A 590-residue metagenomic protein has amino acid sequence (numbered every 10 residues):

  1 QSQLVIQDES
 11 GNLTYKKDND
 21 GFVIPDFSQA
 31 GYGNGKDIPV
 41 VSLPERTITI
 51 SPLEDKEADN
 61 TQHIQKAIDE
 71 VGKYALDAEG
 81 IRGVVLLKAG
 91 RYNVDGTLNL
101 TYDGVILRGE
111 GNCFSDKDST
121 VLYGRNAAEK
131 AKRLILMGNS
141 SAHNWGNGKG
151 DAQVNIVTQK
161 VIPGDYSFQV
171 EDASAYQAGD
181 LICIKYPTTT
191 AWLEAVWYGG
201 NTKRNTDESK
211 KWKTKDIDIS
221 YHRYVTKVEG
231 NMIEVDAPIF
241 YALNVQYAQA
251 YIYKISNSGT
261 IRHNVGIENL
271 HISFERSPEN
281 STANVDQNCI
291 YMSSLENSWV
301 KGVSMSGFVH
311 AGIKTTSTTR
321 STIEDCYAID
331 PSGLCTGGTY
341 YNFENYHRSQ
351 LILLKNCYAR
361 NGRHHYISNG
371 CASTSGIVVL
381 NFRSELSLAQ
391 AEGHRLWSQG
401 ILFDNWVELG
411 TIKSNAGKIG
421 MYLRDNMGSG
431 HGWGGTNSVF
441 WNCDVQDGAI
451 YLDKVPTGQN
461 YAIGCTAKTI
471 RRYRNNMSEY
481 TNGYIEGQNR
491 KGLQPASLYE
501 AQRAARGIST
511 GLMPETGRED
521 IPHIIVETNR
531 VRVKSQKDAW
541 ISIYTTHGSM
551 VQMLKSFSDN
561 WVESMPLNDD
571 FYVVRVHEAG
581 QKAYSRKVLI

Functional and structural regions predicted by a protein language model:
Q1-K88, N93-N269, S273-P278, Y461-G511: Extracellular "leader-to-stem" segments immediately downstream of a signal peptide or signal-anchor in secreted/lumenal
I81, L86-K88, N93-V94, T101-D103 (+22 more regions): Repetitive beta-strand solenoid architecture
T97-L100, C113-N144, Q169, Y253-T260 (+8 more regions): Glycine-rich beta-solenoid repeat tracts in large extracellular/virion proteins
G104, G109, H263-F274, E296-G307 (+8 more regions): Right-handed parallel beta-helix
G150, N155, S373, N381 (+1 more regions): Extracellular beta-rich repeat passengers
D180, T188-I219, T226-E229, E268-L353 (+1 more regions): Right-handed parallel beta-helix
L243-Q249, A311, H365, I543: A short, polar/proline- and glycine-enriched secondary-structure boundary/capping micro-motif
M513-I590: C-terminal outer-membrane/trafficking sorting elements
